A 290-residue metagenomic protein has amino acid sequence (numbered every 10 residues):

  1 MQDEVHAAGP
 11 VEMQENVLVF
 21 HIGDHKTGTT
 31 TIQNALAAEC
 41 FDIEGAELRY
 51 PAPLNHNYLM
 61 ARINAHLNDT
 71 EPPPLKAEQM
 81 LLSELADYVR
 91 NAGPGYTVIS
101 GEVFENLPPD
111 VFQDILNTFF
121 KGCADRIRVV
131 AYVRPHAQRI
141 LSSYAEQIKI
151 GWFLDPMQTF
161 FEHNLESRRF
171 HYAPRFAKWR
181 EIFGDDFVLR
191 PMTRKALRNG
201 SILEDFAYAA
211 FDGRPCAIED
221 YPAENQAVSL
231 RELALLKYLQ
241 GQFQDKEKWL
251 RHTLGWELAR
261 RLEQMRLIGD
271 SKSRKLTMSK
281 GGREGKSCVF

Functional and structural regions predicted by a protein language model:
M1-F290: Anion-recognition interface
